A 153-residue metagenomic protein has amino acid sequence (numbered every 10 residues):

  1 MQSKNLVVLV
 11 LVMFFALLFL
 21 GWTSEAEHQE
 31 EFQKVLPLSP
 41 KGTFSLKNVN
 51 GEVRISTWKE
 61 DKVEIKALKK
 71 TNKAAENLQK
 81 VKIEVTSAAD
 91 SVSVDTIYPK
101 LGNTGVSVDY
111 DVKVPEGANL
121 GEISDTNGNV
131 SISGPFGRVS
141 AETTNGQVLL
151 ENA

Functional and structural regions predicted by a protein language model:
M1-V10: Bacterial N-terminal signal peptides that target proteins for export
Q2, L20-K47, E52-D125, S131-G134 (+2 more regions): Acidic (Asp/Glu) and glycine-rich low-complexity loops/linkers that are typically intrinsically disordered
V10-F19: Bacterial N-terminal signal peptides
